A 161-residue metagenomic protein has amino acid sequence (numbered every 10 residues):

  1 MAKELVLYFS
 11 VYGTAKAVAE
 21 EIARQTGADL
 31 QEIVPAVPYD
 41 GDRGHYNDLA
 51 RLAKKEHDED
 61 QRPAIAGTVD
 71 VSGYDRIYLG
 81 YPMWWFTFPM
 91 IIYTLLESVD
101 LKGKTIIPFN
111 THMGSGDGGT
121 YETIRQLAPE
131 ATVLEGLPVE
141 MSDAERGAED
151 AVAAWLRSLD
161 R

Functional and structural regions predicted by a protein language model:
M1-L79, F86-F88, Y93, E97 (+1 more regions): N-terminal beta1-alpha1-beta2 submodule of the flavodoxin-like/Rossmannoid cofactor-binding fold
K3-E4, G119-Y121, L134: Extracytoplasmic/periplasmic soluble domains downstream of a signal peptide or transmembrane helix
V6, L79, P108-N110, E135: Structural beta-sheet core signal
Y39-R43, G118, D143-R146: Short, charged, surface-exposed secondary-structure boundary motifs
V71-S72, E97-G103, Q126-P129: Short, conserved loop/helix-junction motifs that constitute active-site signature segments in enzyme catalytic cores
N110-S115, M141: Short beta-alpha junction loops
G114-L127: Glycine-rich, charge-decorated loop segments at or immediately adjacent to ligand/cofactor-binding or catalytic sites
T132-R161: Glycine-rich phosphate/pyrophosphate-binding loop and the adjoining helix
